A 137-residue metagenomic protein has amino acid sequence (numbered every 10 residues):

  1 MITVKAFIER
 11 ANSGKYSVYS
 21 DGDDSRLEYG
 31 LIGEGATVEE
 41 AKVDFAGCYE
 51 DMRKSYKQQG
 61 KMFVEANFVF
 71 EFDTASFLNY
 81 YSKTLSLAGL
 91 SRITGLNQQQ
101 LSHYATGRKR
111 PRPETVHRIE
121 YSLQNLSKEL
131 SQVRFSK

Functional and structural regions predicted by a protein language model:
M1-G60, E65: DNA-contacting interfaces and partner/effector-binding or oligomerization modules in DNA-centric proteins
I2-T3, G47-Q99, H103-A105, K109-E114 (+1 more regions): Short, charged, surface-exposed hinge/linker loops at domain edges that act as mobile lids or interdomain connectors
E9, S102-Y104, Q124: Short amphipathic alpha-helical "recognition" segments used for binding
V116-E120: Hydrophobic micro-packing sites on short alpha-helices
S122, L126-E129: Residue cluster at the C-terminal edge of the helix-turn-helix DNA-binding motif
